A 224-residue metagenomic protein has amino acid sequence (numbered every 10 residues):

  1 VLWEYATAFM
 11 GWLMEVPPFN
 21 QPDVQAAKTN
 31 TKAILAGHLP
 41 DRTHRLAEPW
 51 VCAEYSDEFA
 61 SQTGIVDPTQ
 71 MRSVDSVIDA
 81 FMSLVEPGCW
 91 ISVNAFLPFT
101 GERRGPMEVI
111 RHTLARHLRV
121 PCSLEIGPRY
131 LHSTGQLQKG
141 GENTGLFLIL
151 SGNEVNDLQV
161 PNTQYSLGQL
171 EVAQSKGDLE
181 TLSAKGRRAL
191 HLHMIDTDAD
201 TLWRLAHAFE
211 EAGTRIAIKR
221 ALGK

Functional and structural regions predicted by a protein language model:
V1-K224: Phosphate-moiety recognition in structured ligand-binding domains
